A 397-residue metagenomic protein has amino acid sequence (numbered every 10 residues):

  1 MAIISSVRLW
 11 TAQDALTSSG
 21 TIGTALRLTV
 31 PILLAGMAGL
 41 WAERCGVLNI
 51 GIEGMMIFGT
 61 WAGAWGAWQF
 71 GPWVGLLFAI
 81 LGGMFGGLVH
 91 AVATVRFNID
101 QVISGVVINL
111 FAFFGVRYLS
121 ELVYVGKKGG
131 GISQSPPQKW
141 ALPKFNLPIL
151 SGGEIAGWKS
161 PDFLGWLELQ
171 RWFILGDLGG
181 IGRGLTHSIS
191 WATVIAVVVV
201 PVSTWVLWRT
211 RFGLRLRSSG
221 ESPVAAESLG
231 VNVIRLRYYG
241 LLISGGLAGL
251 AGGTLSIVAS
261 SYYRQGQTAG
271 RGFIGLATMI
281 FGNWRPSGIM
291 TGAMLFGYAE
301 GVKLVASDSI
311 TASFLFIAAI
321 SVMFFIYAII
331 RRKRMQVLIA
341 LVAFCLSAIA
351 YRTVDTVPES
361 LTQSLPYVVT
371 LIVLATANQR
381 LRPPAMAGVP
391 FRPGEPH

Functional and structural regions predicted by a protein language model:
M1-L33, M37-W41, C45, A387-H397: Helix-loop-helix hairpins and the membrane-proximal interhelical loops of multi-pass alpha-helical transport proteins
M1-S6, S151-G157, S203, E221-R235 (+1 more regions): Cytosolic-side transmembrane-helix boundaries in multi-pass membrane proteins
Q13-T24, E121-Y124, L207, R211 (+3 more regions): Inter-helical junctions in multi-pass inner-membrane proteins, predominant in energy-converting antiporter-like
G20-L76, I80-V106, L276-I289, T376: Single transmembrane alpha-helix segments in multi-pass membrane proteins
W41-A62, V95-I108, R215, Y238-Y239 (+5 more regions): Short, non-helical or kinked segments that cap or interrupt transmembrane helices
E43-V47, G86-L169, R209-R211, Q267-G270 (+2 more regions): Short loop segments and helix-boundary regions at transmembrane helix junctions of multi-pass inner-membrane proteins
F113-L207, Y263-G266, S309, P358 (+3 more regions): Transmembrane helix-bundle core of multi-pass membrane transporters and related energy-transducing complexes
G184-Y262, P286-S287, T291: Helix-loop-helix "hairpin" substructures at the membrane interface of multi-pass membrane proteins
